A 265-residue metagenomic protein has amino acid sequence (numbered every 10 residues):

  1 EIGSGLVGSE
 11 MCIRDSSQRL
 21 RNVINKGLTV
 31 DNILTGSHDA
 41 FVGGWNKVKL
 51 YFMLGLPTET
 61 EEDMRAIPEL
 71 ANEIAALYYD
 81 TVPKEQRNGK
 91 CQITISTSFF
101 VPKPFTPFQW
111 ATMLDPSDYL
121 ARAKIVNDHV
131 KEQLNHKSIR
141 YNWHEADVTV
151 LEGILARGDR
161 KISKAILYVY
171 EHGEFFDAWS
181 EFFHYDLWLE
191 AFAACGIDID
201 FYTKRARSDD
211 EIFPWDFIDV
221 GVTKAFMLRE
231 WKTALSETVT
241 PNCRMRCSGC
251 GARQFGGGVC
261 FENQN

Functional and structural regions predicted by a protein language model:
E1-G8, I13: Single conserved hydrophobic/aromatic residue that forms the stacking wall/gate of nucleotide- or nucleobase-binding
S4, G27-K47, A71-C91, D128-S138: Secondary-structure transition/capping motifs at alpha-helix termini and the adjoining loop/turn into the next element
R14-D15, I67-A71: Active/binding-pocket-proximal capping segment
Q18-I24, M53-E62, T81-S117, K137-I166 (+2 more regions): Flexible glycine/acidic-rich beta-alpha junction loops that bind and position SAM and/or redox cofactors in anaerobic
T29, I33, M64-I67, Y119: Aromatic/hydrophobic pocket-lining residues that form the small-molecule binding cavity in soluble enzyme cores
H38-G43, Y51, P102, S117-K124: Long C-terminal interaction/binding lobes of large macromolecular proteins
L50, I95, M227: Conserved, mostly hydrophobic/aromatic
E132-N265: Radical SAM enzyme core and accessory elements
